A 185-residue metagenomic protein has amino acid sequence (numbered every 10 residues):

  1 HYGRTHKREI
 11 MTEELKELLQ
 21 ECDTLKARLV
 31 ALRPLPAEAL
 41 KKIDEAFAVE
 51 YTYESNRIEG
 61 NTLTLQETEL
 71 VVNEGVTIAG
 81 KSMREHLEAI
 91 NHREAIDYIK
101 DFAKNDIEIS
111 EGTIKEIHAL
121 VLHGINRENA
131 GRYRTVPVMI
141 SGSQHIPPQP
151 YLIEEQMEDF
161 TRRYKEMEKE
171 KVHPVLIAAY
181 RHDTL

Functional and structural regions predicted by a protein language model:
H1-L185: FIC/Doc superfamily catalytic core
